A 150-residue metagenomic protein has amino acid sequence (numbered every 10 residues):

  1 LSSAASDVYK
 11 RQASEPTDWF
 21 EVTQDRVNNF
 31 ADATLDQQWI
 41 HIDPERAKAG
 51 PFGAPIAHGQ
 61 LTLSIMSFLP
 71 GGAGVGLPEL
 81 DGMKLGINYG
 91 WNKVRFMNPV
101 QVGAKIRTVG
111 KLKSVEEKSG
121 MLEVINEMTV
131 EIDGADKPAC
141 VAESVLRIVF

Functional and structural regions predicted by a protein language model:
L1-A5, Y9: Single conserved hydrophobic/aromatic residue that forms the stacking wall/gate of nucleotide- or nucleobase-binding
A13-Q24: Short amphipathic
D18, G110, M128, A142-L146: A structural signal for short, well-ordered beta-strand segments
P44-S64: A conserved, well-ordered hydrophobic junction motif at loop->secondary-structure transitions
P51-A54, F68-R107: Hydrophobic beta-strand-centered segment that forms part of the acyl-chain substrate-binding groove
Y89-I132: Hydrophobic beta-sheet segments that form the core/acyl-binding groove of ACP/CoA-dependent acyl-chain-processing
D133-F150: Surface-exposed, gly/pro-biased binding rims or lids
